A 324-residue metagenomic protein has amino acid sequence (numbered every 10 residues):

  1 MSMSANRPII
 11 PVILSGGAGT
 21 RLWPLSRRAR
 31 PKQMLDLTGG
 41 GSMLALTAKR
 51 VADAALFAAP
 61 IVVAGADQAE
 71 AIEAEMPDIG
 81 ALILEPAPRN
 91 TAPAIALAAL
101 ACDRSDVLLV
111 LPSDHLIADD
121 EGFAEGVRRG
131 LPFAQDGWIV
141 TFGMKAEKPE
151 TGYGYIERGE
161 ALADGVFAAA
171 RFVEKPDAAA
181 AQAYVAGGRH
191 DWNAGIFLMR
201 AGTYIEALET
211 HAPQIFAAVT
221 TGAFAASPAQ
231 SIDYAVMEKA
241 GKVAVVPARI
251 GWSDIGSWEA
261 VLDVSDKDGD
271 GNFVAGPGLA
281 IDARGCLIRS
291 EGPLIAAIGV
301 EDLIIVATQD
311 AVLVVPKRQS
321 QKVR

Functional and structural regions predicted by a protein language model:
M1-I13, T20-P31, D36-E121, R128 (+2 more regions): Conserved N-terminal catalytic core of the sugar/cofactor nucleotidyltransferase
S2-P8, M199-R324: Left-handed beta-helix
N6-I9, F57-A58, D78-I79, R104-D106 (+9 more regions): Short coil/turn connectors at secondary-structure junctions
L44, A98, D114, I156 (+3 more regions): Residue-level signal for inorganic ion chemistry
I61, L108, A170, R189 (+4 more regions): A residue-level structural signature of the nucleotidyltransferase/glycosyltransferase Rossmann-like core
P88-P93, K148-E150, A178-A180, W252-D254: A short acidic, often aromatic-flanked loop/helix-cap motif at beta-alpha or helix-coil junctions that lines enzyme
D119-A217, G222-S227, A244: Conserved core of the sugar-phosphate nucleotidyltransferase
